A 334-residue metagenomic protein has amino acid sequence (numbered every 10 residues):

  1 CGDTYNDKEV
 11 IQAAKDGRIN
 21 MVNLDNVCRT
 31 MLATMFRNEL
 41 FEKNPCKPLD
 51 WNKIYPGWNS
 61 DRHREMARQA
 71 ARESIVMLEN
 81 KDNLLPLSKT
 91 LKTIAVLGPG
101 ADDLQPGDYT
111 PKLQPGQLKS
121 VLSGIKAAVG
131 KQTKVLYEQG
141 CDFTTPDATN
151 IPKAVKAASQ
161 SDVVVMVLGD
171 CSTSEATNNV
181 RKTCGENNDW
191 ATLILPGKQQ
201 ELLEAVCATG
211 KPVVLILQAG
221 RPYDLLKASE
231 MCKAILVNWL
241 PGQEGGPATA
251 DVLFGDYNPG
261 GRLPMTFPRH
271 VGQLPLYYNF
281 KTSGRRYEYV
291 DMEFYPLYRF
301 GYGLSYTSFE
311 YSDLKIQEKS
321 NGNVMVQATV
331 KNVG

Functional and structural regions predicted by a protein language model:
C1-D7: Mobile "lid/hinge" segments at catalytic clefts and subdomain interfaces of large enzymes
D3, A14-P45: Long, well-ordered, tryptophan-enriched scaffold segments
D7-I19, A33, G57, E65-G334: C-terminal non-catalytic regions of proteins with extracellular/luminal or membrane-system context
D25, R29, D61-R68: An alpha-helix initiation/capping motif
N44-H63: Flexible, acidic loop-helix segments that line cofactor/substrate-binding pockets
